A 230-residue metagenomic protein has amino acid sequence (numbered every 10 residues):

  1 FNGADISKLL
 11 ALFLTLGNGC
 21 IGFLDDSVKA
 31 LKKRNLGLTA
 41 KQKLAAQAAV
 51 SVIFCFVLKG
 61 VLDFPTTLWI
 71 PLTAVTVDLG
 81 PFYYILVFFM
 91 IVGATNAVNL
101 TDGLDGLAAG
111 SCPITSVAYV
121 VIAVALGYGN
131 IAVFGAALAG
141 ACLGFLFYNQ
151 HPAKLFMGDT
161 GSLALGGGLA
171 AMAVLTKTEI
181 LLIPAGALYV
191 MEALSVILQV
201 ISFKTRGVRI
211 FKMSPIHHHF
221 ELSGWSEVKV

Functional and structural regions predicted by a protein language model:
F1-C20, L24, V52-G60, F82-V230: Alpha-helical transmembrane segments
G3-L10, L31-A46: Membrane-interfacial loop-to-helix junctions in multi-pass inner-membrane proteins
L24-K32: Hydrophobic transmembrane alpha-helix segments characteristic of membrane transport and insertion machinery
R34-G37, A74-V75, S223-G224: Short, Lys/Arg-rich N-terminal segment immediately upstream of the first membrane anchor
L38, A46, S51-D63: Internal, non-catalytic "lid/hinge" segments that mediate substrate recognition, gating, inter-domain movement
T39-Q42, L79, S226: Membrane-interface starts of transmembrane alpha-helices
L62-V75: Membrane-interface helix termini and inter-helical loops of multi-pass transporters
